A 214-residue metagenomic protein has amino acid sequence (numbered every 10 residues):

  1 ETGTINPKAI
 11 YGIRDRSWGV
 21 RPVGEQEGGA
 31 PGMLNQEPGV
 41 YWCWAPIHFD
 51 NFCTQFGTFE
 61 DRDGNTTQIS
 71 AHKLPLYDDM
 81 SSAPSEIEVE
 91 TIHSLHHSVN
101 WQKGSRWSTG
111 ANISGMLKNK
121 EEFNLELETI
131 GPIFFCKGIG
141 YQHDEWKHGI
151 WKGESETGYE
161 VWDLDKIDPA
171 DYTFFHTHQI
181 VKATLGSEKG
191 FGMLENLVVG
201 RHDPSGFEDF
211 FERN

Functional and structural regions predicted by a protein language model:
E1-N214: Structured soluble/peripheral alpha/beta segments that form catalytic or ligand/cofactor-binding pockets
